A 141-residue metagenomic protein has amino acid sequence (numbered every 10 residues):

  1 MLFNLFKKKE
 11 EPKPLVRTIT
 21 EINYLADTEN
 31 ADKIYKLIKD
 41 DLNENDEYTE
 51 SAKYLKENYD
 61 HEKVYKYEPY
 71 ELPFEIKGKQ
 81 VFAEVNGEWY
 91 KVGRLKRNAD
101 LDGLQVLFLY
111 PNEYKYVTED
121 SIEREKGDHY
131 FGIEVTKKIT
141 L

Functional and structural regions predicted by a protein language model:
L2-L141: Conserved active-site motif detector
